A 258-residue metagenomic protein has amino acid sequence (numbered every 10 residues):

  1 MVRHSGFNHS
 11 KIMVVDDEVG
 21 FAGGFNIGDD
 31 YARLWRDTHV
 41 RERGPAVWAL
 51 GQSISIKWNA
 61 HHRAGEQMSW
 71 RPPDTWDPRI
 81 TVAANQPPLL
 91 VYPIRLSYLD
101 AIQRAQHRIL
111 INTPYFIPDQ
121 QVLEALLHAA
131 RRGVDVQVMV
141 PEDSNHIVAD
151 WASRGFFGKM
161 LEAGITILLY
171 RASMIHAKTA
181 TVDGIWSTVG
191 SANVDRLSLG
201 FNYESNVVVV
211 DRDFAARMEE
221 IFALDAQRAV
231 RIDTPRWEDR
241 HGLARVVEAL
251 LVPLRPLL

Functional and structural regions predicted by a protein language model:
M1-L258: Charged, low-complexity intrinsically disordered terminal segments
